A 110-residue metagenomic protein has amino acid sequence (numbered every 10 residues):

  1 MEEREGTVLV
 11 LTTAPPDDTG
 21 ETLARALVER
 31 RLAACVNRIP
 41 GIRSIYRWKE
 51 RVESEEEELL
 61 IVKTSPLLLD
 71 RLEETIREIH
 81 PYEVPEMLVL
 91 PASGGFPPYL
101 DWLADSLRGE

Functional and structural regions predicted by a protein language model:
M1-E110: Positively charged, small/polar-rich N-terminal and surface patches that mediate targeting and assembly and bind
